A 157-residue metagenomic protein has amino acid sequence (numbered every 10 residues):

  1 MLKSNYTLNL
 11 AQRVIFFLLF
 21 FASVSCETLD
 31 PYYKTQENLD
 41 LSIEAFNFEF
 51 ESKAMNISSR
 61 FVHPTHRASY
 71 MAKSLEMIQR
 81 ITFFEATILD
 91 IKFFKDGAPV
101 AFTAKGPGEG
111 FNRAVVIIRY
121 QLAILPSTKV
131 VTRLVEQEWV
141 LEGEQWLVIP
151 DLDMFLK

Functional and structural regions predicted by a protein language model:
M1-L10: N-terminal secretory signal peptides that target proteins for export/translocation
L2, C26-E27, H66-R67, Y120: N-terminal secretory signal sequences
Q12-S23: Bacterial N-terminal signal peptides
V24, N56, W146: Glycine-centered loop/turn positions within well-structured domains that cap or flank conserved ligand/cofactor-binding
S25-S52: Short, low-complexity N-terminal intrinsically disordered segments enriched in polar/charged residues
D40, M55-K105, F111: Short solvent-exposed beta->alpha transition segments
A45-K53, F61-T65, R80, E142-Q145: Structured segments of extracytoplasmic/periplasmic soluble domains in secreted or envelope-associated proteins
A98-K157: Exposed beta-sheet edge and beta->alpha loop/turn motif
